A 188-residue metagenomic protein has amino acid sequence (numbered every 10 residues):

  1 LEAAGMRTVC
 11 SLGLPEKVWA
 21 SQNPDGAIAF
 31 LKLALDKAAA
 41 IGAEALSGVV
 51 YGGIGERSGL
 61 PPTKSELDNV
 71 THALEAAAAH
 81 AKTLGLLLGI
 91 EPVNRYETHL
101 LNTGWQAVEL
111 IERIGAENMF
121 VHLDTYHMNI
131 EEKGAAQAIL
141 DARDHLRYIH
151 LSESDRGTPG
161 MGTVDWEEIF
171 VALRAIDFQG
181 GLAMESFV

Functional and structural regions predicted by a protein language model:
L1-E2, T163: Active-site-adjacent beta->alpha loops and helix N-cap segments on the catalytic face of soluble alpha/beta enzymes
A4-T8: Short, structured active-site "lid" loops
G13-L14, Y51, N94, S186: Residue-level "edge-of-site" marker
L14-W19, G52-E56, S152-R156: Conserved radical SAM core fold
A20-F120, I130-E132: Active-site acidic/histidine proton-transfer and metal-coordination neighborhood in alpha/beta enzyme cores
G42-A43, L101-L123, H127-V188: Histidine-acidic metal/acid-base catalytic patches
